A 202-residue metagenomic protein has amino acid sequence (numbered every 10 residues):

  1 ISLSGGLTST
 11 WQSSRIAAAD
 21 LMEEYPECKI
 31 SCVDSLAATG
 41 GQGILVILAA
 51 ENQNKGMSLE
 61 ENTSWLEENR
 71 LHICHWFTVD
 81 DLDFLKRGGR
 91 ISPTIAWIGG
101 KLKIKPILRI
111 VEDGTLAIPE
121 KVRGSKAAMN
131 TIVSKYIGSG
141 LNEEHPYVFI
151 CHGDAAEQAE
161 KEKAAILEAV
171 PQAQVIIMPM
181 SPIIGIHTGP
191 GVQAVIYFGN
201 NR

Functional and structural regions predicted by a protein language model:
S2-W11: N-terminal glycine-rich phosphate/adenylate-binding segment common to multiple enzyme folds
L3, S35-L36: Active-site-proximal beta-strand/loop segments in catalytic clefts of secreted hydrolases
T10, S14-D20, S31, A37-R202: Mixed-charge interfacial surface used for oligomerization/domain docking and macromolecular partner engagement
